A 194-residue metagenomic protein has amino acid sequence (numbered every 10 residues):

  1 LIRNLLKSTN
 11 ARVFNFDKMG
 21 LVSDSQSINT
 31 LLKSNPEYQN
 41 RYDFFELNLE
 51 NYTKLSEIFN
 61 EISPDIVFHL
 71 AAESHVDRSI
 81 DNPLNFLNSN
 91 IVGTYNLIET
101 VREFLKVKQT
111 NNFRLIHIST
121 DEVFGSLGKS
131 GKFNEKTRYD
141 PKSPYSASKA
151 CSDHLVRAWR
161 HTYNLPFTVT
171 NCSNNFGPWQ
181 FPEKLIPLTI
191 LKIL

Functional and structural regions predicted by a protein language model:
L1-N175: N-terminal Rossmann-like NAD(P)+-binding domain of SDR-like oxidoreductases, especially those catalyzing
A150, N175-L188: Glycine/proline-rich active-site loop of Rossmann-fold NAD(P)-dependent oxidoreductases
H161, P187-L194: Alpha-helical substrate-binding/gating segment
